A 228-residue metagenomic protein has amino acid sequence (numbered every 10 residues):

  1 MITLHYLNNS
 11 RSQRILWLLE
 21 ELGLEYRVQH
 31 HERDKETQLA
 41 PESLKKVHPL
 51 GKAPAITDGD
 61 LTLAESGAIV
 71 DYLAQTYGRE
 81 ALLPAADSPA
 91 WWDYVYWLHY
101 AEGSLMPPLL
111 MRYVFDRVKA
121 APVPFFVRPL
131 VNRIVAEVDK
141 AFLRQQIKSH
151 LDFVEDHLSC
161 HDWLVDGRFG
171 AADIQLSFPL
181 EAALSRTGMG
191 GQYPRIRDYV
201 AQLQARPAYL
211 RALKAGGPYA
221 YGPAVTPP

Functional and structural regions predicted by a protein language model:
M1-I134: GST-like domain detector, emphasizing the conserved glutathione-binding G-site in the N-terminal thioredoxin-like
R33-D34, F169, P218: Positions that flank functional sites
L50, T76, C160-H161, R206: Structured helix-beta-strand junction loops
L61, P179, G217: Flexible loop residues that form catalytic and substrate-binding hotspots at small-molecule/glycan-binding clefts
E80-A85, P107-L109, D162-G167, Q192 (+2 more regions): Short, hydrophobic secondary-structure boundary micro-motifs
L82-W91, V114, E137-Q146, L213-P228: A short, terminal or domain-edge coil/loop segment
A101-A205: GST-like fold's C-terminal all-alpha helical module
M189-P228: Long hydrophobic alpha-helical segments typical of transmembrane helices together with their membrane-interfacial
